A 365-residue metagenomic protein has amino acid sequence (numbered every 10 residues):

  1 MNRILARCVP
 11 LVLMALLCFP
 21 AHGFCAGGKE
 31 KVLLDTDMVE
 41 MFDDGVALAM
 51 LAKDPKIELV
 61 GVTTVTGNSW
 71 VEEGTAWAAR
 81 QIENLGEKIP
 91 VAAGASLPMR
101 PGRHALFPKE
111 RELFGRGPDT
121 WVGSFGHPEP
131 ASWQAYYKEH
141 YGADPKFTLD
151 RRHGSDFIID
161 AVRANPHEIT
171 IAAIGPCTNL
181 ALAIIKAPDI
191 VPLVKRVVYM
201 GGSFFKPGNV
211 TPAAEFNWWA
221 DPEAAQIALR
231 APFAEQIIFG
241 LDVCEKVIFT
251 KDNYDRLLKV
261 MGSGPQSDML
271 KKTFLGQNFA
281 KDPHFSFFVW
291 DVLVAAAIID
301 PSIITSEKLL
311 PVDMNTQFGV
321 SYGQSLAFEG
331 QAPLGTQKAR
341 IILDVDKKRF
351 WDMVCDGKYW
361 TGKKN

Functional and structural regions predicted by a protein language model:
M1-A6: N-terminal secretory signal peptides that target proteins for export/translocation
C8-P20: Bacterial N-terminal signal peptides
G23-C25: Boundary at the C-terminal end of the N-terminal hydrophobic targeting segment
G27-G86, P90, G102, H127-K246 (+1 more regions): Active-site histidine-anchored catalytic micro-motif
G28-K29, A49-D54, E58, W219-Q226 (+2 more regions): Conformational coupling and interaction surfaces
V91-P98: A short, structured active-site edge motif that brings together acidic residues
A105-F114, T211-E215: Short, surface-exposed amphipathic charged segments that create phosphate/polyanion-binding patches used for binding
P108-P128: A charged helix-plus-loop insertion that forms the helical arch/lid used to bind and gate nucleic-acid substrates
